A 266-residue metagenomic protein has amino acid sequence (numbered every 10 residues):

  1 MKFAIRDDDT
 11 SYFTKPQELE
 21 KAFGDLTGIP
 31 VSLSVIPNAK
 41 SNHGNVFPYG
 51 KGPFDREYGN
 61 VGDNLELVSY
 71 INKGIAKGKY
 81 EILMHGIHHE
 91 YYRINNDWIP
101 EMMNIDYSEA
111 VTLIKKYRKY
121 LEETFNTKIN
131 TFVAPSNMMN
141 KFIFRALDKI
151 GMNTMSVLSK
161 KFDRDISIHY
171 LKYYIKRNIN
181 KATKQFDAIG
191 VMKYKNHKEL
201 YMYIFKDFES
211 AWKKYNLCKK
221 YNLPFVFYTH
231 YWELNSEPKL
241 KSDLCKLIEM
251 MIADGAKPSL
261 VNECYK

Functional and structural regions predicted by a protein language model:
M1-K77, E123, K128, F227: Active-site beta->alpha N-cap acidic-glycine motif
D7-D9, L33-P37, M84-G86, V133-S136 (+2 more regions): A cross-domain feature marking catalytic cores of carbohydrate-active enzymes and several ubiquitous metabolic/repair
Y12-T14, K40-G44, E90-N95, M138-I143 (+2 more regions): Short catalytic/ligand-binding loop motif for oxyanion handling, primarily in non-cytosolic enzymes, centered on
Q17-F23, V68-N72, V111-R118, F144 (+2 more regions): Generic structural signal for well-ordered alpha-helices, preferentially at hydrophobic/aromatic core positions
P30, N104-N140, L217-Y228: CE4/NodB-like, metal-dependent polysaccharide N-deacetylase domain that modifies extracellular/periplasmic N-acetylated
H43-N72, A76, T131-F225: Active-site-adjacent pocket scaffolds in enzyme catalytic domains
K79-Y80, A256: Short, conserved active-site loop motifs that form the nucleotide-linked donor/cofactor pocket
T154-S156, K219-K266: C-terminal domain-boundary segment and adjacent tail
